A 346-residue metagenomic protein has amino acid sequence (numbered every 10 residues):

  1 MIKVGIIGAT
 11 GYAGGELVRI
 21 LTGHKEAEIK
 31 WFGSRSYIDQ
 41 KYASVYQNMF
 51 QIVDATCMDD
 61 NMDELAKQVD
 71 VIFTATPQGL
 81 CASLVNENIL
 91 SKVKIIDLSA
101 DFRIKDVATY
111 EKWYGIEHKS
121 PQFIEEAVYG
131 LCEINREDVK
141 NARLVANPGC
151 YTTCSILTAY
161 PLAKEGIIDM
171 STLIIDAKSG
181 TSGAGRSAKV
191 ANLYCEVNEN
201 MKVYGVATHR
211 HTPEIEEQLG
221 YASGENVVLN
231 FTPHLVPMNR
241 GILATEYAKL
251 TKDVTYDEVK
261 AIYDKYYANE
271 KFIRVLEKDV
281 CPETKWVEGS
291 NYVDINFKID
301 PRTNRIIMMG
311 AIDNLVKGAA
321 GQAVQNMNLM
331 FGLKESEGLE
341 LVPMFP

Functional and structural regions predicted by a protein language model:
M1-E199, Y204-V206, K298-R302, F345-P346: N-terminal Rossmann-like NAD(P) cofactor-binding subdomain of oxidoreductases, focused on the glycine-rich
Y12, E126, T153-L157, V206-E214 (+5 more regions): Conserved active-site and cofactor/substrate-binding residues in soluble primary-metabolism enzymes
T22-E26, R136, K164-I168, H209 (+5 more regions): Generic secondary-structure signature for well-ordered alpha-helical cores
I29, M170-I175, N226-N230, F272-E277 (+1 more regions): A short coil-to-beta-strand element that immediately follows conserved catalytic motifs
N192-K202, V228-T232, N239-K249: Short, flexible active-site loops
V203-A207, V236, T284-V287: Short Gly/Pro-enriched turn/cap motifs at secondary-structure boundaries
H211-F231, L235-N239, L243: Oxyanion-binding "anion nests"
A244-P346: C-terminal active-site/capping subdomain that shapes the small-molecule cofactor and substrate pocket of enzyme
